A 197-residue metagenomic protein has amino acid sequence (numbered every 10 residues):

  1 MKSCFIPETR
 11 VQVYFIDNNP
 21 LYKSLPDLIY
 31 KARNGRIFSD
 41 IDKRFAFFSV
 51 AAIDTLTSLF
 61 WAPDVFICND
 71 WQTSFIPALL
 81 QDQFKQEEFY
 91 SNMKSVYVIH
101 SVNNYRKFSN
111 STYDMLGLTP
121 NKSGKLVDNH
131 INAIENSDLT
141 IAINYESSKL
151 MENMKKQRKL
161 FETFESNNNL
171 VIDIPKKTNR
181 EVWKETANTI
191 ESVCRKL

Functional and structural regions predicted by a protein language model:
M1-L197: Catalytic cores of nucleotide-sugar-dependent glycosyltransferases that transfer UDP/GDP/TDP-activated
